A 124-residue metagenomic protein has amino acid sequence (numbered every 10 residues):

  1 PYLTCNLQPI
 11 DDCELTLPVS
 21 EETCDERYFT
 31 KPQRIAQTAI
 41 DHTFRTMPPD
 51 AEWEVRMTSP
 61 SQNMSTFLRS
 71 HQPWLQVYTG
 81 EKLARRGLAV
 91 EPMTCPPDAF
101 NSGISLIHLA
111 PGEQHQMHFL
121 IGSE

Functional and structural regions predicted by a protein language model:
P1-S70: Active-site/ligand-binding surface loops and adjacent short beta/alpha elements that line catalytic pockets across
P48, L68, E81, H108-A110: Sterically constrained small-residue positions within well-ordered secondary structures of folded domains
E54-R56, A89, Q116-L120: Beta-strand secondary-structure signal
R56-P97: Glycine-rich active-site loops that engage anionic ligands at enzyme catalytic sites
H108-E124: Short Pro-Gly-centered flexible turn/kink motifs
